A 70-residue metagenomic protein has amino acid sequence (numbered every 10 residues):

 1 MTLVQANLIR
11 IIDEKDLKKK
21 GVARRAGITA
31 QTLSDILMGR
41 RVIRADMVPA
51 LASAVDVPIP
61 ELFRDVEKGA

Functional and structural regions predicted by a protein language model:
M1-K18: A short, Lys/Arg-rich alpha-helix, primarily the initiator
Q5, A23-A26, A52: Small-residue (primarily alanine) positions within well-ordered alpha-helices, especially packing/interaction faces
N7, K18, R44-M47, P58: Residues that mark the N-terminal boundary/hinge immediately upstream of a DNA-recognition element
R10, D16, D35, S53 (+1 more regions): Short, charged recognition helix plus adjacent turn of helix-turn-helix-like nucleic-acid-binding domains
D16-D35: Short alpha-helical DNA-recognition segment
T29, R40, V66-G69: The DNA-recognition helices of helix-turn-helix-type DNA-binding domains
R40-S53: Short, basic-rich loop-to-helix N-cap that marks the start of a DNA-contacting helix
